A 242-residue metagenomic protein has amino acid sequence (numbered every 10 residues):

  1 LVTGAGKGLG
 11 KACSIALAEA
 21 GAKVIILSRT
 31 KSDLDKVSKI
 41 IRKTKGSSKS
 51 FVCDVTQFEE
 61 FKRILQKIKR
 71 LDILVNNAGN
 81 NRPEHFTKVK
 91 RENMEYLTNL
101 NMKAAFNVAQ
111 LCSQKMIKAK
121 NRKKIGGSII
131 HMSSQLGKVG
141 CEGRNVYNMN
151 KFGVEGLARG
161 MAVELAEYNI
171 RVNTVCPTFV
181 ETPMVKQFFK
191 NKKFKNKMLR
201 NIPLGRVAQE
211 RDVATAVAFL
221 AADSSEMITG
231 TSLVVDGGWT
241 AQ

Functional and structural regions predicted by a protein language model:
G6-G8: Conserved glycine-rich cofactor-binding loop
A22-K36: Conserved glycine-rich Rossmann-like NAD(P)H-binding loop of the short-chain dehydrogenase/reductase
H85-F86, K90-T98, M198: Substrate-binding pocket helix/loop in short-chain dehydrogenase/reductase
A109, N150, A158: Active-site helix of classical SDR
S134: Residue(s) in the substrate-gating loop at a strand-loop-helix junction that position the organic substrate next
V139, L204, A218, T229-Q242: Short C-terminal tail/terminal secondary-structure segment of NAD(P)H-dependent dehydrogenase/reductase domains
A166-R171, I228-G230: Short, small/polar-rich loop/turn modules that mediate ligand/substrate recognition or access, typified
